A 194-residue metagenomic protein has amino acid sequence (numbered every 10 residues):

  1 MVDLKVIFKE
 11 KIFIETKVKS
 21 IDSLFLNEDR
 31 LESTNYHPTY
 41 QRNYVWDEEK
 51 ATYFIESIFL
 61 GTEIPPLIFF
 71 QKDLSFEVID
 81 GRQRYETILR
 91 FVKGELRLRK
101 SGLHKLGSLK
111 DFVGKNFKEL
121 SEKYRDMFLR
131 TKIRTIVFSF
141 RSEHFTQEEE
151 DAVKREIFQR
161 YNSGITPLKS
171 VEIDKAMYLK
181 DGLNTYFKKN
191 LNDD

Functional and structural regions predicted by a protein language model:
M1-L24, E28-E32: Acidic, carboxylate-rich catalytic segments that either coordinate divalent cations
D3-E15, P38-D194: Basic- and aromatic-enriched surface patches that contact anionic nucleotides/nucleic acids
L31-T39: A short, surface-exposed helix-loop junction/capping segment
